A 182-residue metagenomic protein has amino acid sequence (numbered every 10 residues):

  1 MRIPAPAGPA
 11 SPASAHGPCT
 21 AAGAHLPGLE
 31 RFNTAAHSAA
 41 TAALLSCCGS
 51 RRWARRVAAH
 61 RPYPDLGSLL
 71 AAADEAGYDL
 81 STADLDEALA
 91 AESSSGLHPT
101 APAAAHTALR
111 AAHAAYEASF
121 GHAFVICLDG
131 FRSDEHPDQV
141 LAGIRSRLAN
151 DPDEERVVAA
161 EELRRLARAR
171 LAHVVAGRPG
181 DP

Functional and structural regions predicted by a protein language model:
M1-A39, L45-F120, R165-P182: Aromatic-anchored, charged helix-turn/loop surface patch used as a conserved interaction hotspot
A108-A112, Y116-P182: C-terminal non-catalytic interaction appendages of large macromolecular assemblies
